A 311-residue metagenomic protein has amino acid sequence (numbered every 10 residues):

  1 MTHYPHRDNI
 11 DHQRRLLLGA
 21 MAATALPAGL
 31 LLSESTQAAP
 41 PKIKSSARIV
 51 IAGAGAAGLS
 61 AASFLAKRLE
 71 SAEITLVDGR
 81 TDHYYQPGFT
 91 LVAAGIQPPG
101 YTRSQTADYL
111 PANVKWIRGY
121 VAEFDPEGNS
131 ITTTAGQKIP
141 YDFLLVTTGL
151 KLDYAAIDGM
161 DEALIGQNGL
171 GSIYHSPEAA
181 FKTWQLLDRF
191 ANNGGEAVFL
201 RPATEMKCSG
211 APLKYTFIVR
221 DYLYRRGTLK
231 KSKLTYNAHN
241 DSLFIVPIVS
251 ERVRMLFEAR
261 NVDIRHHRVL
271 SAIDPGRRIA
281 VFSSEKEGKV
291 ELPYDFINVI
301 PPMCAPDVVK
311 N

Functional and structural regions predicted by a protein language model:
M1-Q13, Q37: N-terminal secretory signal peptides
H6, G29-S45: A short, basic/flexible loop-to-alpha-helix module at the beginning of a structural domain
H12-L31: N-terminal export leaders
A39-S71, G169-T235, N240-F244, V308: Rossmann-like dinucleotide/flavin-binding elements
K67-Y141, P247-D263: N-terminal Rossmann-like dinucleotide/flavin-binding domain of flavoprotein oxidoreductases that bind FAD/FMN
V114-E123, D221-N311: A Rossmann-like FAD-binding core segment of flavoenzymes
T133, Y141, V146-T147, V299-I300: Redox-cofactor binding/interface segments in oxidoreductases and associated redox assembly factors
L150-H175, G288-N311: Glycine-rich beta-alpha-beta "Rossmann" dinucleotide-binding loop(s) and their flanking helix/strand
